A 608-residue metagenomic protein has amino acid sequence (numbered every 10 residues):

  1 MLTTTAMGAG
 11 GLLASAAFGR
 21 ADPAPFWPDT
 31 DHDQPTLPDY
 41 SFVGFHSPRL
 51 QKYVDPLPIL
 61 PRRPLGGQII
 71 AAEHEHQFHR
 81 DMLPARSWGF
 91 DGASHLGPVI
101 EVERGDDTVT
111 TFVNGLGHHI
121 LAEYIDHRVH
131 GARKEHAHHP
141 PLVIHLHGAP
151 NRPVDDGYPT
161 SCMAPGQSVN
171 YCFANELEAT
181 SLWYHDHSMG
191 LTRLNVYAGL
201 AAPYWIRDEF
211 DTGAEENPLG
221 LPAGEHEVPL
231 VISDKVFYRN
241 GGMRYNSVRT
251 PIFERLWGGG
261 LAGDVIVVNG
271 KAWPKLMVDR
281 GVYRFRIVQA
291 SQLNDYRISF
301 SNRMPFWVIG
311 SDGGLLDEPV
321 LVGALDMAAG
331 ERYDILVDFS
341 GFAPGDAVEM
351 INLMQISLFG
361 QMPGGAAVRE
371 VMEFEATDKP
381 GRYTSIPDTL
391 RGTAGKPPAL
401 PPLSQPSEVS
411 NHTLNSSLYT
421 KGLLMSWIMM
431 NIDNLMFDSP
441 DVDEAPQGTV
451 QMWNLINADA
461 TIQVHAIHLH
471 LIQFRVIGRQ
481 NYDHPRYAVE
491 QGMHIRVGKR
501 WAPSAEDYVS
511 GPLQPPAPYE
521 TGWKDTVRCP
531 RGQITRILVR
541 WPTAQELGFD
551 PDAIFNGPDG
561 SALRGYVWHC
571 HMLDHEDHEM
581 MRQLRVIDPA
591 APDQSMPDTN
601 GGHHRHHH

Functional and structural regions predicted by a protein language model:
M1-D22: N-terminal export signals
A21-L336, L358, A366-K421, H494-A502 (+8 more regions): Histidine-centered copper-binding motifs that mark active-site loops of extracellular/periplasmic copper enzymes
G115, H187-L191, S340, L353-Q355 (+2 more regions): Beta-strand-rich extracellular modules
I144-A149, L182-L191, H465-F474, V567-H575: Histidine-centered catalytic micro-motifs
V288, D334-E349: A conserved active-site cap/scaffold subdomain adjacent to cofactor or substrate pockets
A343-E375, A562-L563, V567, H571-E579: Terminal connector regions
S410-V476, W523-M572: C-terminal substrate/ligand-recognition segments
Q451, D483-H484: Structural signature for extended repeat/solenoid scaffolds and their inter-repeat hinge/linker regions, spanning
